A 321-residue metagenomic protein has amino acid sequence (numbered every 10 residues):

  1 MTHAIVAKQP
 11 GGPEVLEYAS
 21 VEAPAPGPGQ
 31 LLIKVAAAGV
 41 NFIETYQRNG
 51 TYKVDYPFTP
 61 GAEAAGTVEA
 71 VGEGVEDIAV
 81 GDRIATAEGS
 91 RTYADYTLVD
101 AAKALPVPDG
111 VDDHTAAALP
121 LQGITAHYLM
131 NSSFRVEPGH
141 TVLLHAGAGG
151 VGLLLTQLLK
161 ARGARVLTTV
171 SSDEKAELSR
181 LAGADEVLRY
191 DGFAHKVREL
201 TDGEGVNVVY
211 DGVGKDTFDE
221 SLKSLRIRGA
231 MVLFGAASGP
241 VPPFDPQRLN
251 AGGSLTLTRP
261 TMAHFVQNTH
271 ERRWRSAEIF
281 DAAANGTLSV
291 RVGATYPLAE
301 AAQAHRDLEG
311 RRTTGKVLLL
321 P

Functional and structural regions predicted by a protein language model:
E22-G39, N49-R91: Glycine-rich beta-strand-centered segment in the early N-terminal region that forms part of a ligand/cofactor-binding
Y46, A85-A148: NAD(P)H dinucleotide-binding glycine-rich loop of Rossmann-like/cofactor-binding domains, especially the beta1-alpha1
R83, T141, R165, G229-M231 (+1 more regions): Short glycine-centered segments of the SAM/dcSAM-binding site in methyltransferase folds
L144, K160-E220: Adenosine-nucleotide cofactor-binding segment
V151: Hydrophobic/small residue at the entry helix of a nucleotide-binding pocket
V170, D216-T287, P321: Glycine-rich phosphate-binding loop and adjacent beta-alpha segment of Rossmann(oid) nucleotide-cofactor-binding
T269-P321: C-terminal hydrophobic helical "lid"/dimerization subdomain of Rossmann-like NAD(P)H-dependent oxidoreductases
